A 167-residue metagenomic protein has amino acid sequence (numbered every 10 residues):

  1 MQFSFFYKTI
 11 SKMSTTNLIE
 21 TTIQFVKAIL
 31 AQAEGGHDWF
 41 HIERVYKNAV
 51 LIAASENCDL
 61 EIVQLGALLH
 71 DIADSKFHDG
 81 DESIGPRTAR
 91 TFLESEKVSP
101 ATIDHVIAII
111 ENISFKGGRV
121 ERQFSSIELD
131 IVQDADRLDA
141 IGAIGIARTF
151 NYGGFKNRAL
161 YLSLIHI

Functional and structural regions predicted by a protein language model:
F3-K12: Short, Lys/Arg-enriched N-terminal segments with co-localized hydrophobic residues within the first ~10-30 amino acids
T21-Q32: Generic N-terminal amphipathic, Lys/Arg-enriched alpha-helix
A33-V63, S75, I84, T88-E96 (+1 more regions): Alpha-helical phosphate/pyrophosphate-handling elements in metalloenzyme active cores
I62-G66, I131-V132: Active-site alpha-helix of zinc metalloproteases
A73-D74, D139: Short active-site segment of divalent metal-dependent hydrolases/proteases that encodes the spacing between
P100-N157: Histidine/acidic-rich helix-loop-helix segments that form or flank divalent-metal centers in metalloenzyme catalytic
H166-I167: Conserved small/polar residues in nucleotide/adenosyl-binding loops
